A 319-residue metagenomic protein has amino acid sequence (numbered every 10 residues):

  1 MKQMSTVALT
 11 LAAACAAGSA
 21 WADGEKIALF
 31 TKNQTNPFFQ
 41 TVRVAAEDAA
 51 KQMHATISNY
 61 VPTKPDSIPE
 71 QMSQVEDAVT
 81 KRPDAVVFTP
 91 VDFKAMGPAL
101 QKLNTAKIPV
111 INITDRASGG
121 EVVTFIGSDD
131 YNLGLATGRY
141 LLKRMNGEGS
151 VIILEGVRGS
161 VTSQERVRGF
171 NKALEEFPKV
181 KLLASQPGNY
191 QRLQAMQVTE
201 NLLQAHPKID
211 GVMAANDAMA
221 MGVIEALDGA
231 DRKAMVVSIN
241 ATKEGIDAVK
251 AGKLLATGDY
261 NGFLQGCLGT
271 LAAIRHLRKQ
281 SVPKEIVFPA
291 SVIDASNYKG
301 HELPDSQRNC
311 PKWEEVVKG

Functional and structural regions predicted by a protein language model:
M1-W21: Gram-negative bacterial Sec-dependent N-terminal signal peptides
A17-G319: A residue-level marker of the well-folded mature domains of exported/periplasmic proteins
